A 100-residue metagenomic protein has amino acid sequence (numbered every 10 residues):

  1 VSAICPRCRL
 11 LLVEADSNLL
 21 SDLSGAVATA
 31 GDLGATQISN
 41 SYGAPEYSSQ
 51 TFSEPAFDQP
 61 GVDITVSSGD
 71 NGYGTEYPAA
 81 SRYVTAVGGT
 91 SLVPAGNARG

Functional and structural regions predicted by a protein language model:
V1-G89: Substrate-binding/charge-relay-adjacent region of secreted/lumenal peptidase catalytic domains
A80, G89-G100: Structured lumen-facing ectodomains of secretory-pathway proteins
